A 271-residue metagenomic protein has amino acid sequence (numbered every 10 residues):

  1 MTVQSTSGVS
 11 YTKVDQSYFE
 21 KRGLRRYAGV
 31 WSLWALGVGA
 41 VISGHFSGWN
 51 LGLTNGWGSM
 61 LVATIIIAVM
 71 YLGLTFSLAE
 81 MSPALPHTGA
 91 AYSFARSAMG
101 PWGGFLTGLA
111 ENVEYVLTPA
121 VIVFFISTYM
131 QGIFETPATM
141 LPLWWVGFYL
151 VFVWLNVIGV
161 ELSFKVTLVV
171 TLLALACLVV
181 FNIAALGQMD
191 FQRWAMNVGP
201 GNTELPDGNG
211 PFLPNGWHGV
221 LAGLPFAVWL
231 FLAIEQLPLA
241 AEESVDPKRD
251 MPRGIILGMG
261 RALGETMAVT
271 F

Functional and structural regions predicted by a protein language model:
M1-S59, Y71-F76, H87-T88: Membrane-interface "cap" regions at the ends of multi-pass membrane proteins
R26-G37, G100-V113, W144-F148, F212-P225 (+1 more regions): Select transmembrane alpha-helical segments in multipass membrane proteins
Y27, T54, A84, A98 (+2 more regions): Helix-loop interface residues and adjacent transmembrane-helix termini in multi-pass membrane transporters, primarily
V41, A68-L72, L109-N112, V116-V123 (+5 more regions): Hydrophobic alpha-helical transmembrane segments of multipass integral membrane proteins
F46-W144, P214, R261, A268: Extracellular loop-to-transmembrane helix junctions
M60-L61, E135-M140, V169-F271: Helix-loop-helix junctions that connect adjacent transmembrane segments in multi-pass membrane transporters
L72-E80, A120-V123, S127-F134, W154-E161 (+4 more regions): Structural signature of transmembrane alpha-helix termini at the membrane-water interface
S82, L106, T128, G132 (+2 more regions): Membrane-water interface regions at transmembrane-helix termini and the short interhelical loops of multi-pass membrane
